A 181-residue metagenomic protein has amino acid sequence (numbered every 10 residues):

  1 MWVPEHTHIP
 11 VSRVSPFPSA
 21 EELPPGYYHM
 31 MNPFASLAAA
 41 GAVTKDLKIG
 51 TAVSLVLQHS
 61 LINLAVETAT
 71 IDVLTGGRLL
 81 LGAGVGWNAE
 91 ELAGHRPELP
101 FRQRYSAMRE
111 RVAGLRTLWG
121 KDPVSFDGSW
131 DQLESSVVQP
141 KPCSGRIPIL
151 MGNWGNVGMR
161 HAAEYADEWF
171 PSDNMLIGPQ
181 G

Functional and structural regions predicted by a protein language model:
M1-G181: Active-site-adjacent structural elements that line small-molecule/cofactor binding pockets in enzymes
